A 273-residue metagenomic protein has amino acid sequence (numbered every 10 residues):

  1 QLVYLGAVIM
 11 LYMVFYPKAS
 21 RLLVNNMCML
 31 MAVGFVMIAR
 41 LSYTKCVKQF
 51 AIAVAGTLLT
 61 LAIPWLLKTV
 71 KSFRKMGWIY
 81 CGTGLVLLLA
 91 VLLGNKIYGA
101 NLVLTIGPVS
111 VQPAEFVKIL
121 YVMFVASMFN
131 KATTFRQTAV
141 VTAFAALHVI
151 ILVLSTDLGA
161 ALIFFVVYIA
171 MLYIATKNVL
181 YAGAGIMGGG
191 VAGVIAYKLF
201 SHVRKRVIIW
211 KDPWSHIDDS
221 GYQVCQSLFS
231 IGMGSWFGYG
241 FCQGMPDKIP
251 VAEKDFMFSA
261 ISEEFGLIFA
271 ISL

Functional and structural regions predicted by a protein language model:
L2-S220, S259-F265, F269-L273: Hydrophobic alpha-helical transmembrane segments of multi-pass inner membrane proteins, especially in bacterial systems
P213-K254, F258, F265-A270: TM-adjacent membrane-interface loops and short helices in multi-pass inner/ER membrane proteins
